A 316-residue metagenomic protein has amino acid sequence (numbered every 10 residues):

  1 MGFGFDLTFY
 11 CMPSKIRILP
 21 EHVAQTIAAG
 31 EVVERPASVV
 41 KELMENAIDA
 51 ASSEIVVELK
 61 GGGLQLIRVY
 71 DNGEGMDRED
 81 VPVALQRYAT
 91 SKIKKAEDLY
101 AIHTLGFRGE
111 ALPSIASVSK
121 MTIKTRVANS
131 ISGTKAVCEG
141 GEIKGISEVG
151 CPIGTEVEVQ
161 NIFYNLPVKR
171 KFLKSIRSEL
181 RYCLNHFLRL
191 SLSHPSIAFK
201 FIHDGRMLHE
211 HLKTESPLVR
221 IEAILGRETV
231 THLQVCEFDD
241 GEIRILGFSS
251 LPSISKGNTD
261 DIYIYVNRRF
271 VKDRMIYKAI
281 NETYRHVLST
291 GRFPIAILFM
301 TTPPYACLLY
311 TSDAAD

Functional and structural regions predicted by a protein language model:
M1-F5: Low-complexity, intrinsically disordered Ser/Thr/Pro- and acidic-rich segments
T8-F9: Short, positively charged and aromatic/hydrophobic N-terminal segments
M12-L308, S312: N-terminal phosphate-binding caps/lids of nucleotide- and nucleic-acid-binding domains
A314-D316: Positively charged, low-complexity/disordered segments
